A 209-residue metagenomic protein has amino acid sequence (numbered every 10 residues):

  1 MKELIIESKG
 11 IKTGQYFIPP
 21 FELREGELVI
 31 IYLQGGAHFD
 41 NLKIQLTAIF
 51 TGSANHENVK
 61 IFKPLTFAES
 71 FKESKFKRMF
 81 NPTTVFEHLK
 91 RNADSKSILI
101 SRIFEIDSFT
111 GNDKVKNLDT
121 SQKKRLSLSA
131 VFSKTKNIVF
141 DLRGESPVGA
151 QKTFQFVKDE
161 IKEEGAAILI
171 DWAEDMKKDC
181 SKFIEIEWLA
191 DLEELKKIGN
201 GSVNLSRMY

Functional and structural regions predicted by a protein language model:
M1-G14: Conserved N-terminal strand/loop that marks the beginning of ABC ATPase nucleotide-binding domains
I11, I18-R24, A130: Conserved A-loop
E22-I98: ABC ATPase nucleotide-binding domain signature region
I100-T120, K134-K136: Conserved ABC nucleotide-binding domain
T120-D141, T153-F154: GG-anchored amphipathic helix commonly corresponding to the ABC/SMC/Rad50 NBD signature/C-loop
I138-E163: Conserved D-loop/post-Walker B switch-helix segment of ABC ATPase nucleotide-binding domains
K162-D175, K182: Conserved H-loop
K177-Y209: Conserved beta-strand-loop-alpha-helix hinge in the C-terminal portion of ABC ATPase nucleotide-binding domains
